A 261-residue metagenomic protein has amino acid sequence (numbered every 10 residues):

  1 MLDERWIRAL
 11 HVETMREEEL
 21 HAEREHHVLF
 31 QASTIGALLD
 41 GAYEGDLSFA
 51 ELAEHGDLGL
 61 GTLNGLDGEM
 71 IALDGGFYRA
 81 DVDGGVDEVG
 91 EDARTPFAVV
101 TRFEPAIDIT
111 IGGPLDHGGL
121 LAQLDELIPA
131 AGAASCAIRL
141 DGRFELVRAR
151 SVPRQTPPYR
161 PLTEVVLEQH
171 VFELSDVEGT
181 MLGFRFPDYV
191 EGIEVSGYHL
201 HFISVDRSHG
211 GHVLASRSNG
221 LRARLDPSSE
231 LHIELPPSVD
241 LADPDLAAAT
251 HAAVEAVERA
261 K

Functional and structural regions predicted by a protein language model:
L2-A32, G36: Hydrophobic, proline/glycine-rich low-complexity stretches
L2-V12, A42-E51, G68-I71, S229-K261: Intrinsically disordered, low-complexity terminal/linker regions enriched in Pro/Ser/Gly and acidic residues
L29-P96: N-terminal low-complexity or amphipathic/hydrophobic leaders
D74-E126: Hydrophobic alpha-helical segments and helix pairs
A80-D81, R148-A149, E191-G192, G210-H212 (+1 more regions): Short helix/loop capping segments that flank catalytic or ligand/cofactor-binding pockets
G118-F184, E191-I193: Long, positively charged binding patches that form subdomain-scale interaction surfaces for polyanionic ligands
V195-I203: Histidine-centered divalent-metal-coordination microenvironment in nucleic-acid enzymes
S204-A247: A hydrophobic, small-residue-rich beta->alpha segment in the mid-to-C-terminal subdomain of diverse proteins
